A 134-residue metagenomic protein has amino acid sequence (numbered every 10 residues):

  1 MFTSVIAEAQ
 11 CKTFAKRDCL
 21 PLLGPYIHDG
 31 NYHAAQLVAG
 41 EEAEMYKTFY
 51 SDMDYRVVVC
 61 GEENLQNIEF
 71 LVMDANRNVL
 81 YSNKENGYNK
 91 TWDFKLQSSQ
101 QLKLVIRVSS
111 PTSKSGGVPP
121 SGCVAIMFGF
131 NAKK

Functional and structural regions predicted by a protein language model:
T3-A9: Sec/Tat signal peptide C-region and signal peptidase I cleavage site
Q10-Y26, R107-K134: C-terminal edge strands of extracellular/lumenal beta-sandwich accessory domains
N31-E41, E85: Extracellular beta-rich ligand/substrate-recognition surface
V38-A39, E44-M53, F94-Q100: Extracellular and analogous surface-interaction loops
K47, Y88-S98, L104-T112: Beta-sandwich interaction modules
M53-Y55, Q66-F70, L102: Short beta-strand/loop motifs in extracellular/secreted proteins, especially within beta-sandwich accessory domains
N64-V79: Short, surface-exposed beta-strand/strand-loop-strand elements in extracellular ectodomains
L80-Y88: Solvent-exposed serine/threonine-rich low-complexity stretches and specific carbohydrate-binding patches
